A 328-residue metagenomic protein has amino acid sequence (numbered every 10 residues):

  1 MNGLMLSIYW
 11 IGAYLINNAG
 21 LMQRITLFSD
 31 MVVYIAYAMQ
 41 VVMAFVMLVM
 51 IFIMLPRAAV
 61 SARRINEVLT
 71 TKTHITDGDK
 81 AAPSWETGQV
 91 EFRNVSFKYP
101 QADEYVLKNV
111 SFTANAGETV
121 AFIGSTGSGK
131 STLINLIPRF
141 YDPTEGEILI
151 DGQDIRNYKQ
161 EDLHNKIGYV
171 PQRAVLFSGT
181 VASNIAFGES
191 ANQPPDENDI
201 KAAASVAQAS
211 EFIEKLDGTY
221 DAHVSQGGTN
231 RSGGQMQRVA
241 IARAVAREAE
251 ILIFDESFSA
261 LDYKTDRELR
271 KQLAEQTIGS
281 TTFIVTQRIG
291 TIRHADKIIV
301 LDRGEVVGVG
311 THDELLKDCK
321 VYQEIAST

Functional and structural regions predicted by a protein language model:
M1-R63, V68: Helix-loop-helix
N2, D77-G78, P83-T328: ABC-type nucleotide-binding domain
G12, A19, T71-H74, G88 (+1 more regions): Flexible, glycine-biased helix-capping/connector loops in cytosolic signal-transduction modules
E67, H74, A186: Conserved E/DxxT/N motif and adjacent residues on the DHp alpha2 helix of HisKA-family sensor histidine kinases
